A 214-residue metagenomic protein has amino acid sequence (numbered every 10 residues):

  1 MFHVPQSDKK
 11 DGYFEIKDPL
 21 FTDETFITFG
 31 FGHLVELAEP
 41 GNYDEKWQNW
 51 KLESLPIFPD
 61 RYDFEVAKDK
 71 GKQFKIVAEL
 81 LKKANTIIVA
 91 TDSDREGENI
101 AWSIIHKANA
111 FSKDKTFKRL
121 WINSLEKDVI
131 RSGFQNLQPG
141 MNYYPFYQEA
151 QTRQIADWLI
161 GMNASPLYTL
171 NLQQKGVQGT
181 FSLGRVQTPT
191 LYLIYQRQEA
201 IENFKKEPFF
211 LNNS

Functional and structural regions predicted by a protein language model:
M1-M162: Intrinsically disordered, low-complexity regulatory segments
R153, D157-S214: Prokaryote-biased recognition of long, low-complexity C-terminal linker/tail segments that are poorly structured
